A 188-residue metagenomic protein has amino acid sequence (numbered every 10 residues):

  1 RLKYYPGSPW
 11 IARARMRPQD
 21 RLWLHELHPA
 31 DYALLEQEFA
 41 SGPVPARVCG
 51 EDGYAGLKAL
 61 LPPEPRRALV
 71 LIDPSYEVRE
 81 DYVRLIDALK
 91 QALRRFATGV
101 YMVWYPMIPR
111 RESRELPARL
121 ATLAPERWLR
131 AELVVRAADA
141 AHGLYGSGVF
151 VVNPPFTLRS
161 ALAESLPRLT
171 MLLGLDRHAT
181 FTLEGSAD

Functional and structural regions predicted by a protein language model:
R1-D188: Class I S-adenosyl-L-methionine-dependent methyltransferase catalytic core
